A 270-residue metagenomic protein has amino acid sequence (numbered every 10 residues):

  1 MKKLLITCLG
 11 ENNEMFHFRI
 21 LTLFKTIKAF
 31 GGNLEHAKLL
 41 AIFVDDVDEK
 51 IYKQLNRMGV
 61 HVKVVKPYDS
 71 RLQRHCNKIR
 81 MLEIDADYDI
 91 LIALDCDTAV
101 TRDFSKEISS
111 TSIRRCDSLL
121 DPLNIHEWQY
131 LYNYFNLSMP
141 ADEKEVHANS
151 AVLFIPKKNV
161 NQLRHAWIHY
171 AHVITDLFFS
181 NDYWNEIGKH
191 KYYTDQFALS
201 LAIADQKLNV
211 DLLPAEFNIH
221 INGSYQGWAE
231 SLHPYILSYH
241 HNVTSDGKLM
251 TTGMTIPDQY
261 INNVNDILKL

Functional and structural regions predicted by a protein language model:
M1-L270: Glycosyltransferase catalytic domains, chiefly GT-A lineage
